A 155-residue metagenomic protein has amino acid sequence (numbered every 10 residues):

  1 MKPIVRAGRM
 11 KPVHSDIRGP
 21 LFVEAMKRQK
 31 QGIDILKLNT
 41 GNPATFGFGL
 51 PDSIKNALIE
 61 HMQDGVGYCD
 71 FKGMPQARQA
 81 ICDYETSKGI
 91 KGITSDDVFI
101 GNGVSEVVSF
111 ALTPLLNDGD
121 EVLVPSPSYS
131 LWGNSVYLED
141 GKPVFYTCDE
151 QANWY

Functional and structural regions predicted by a protein language model:
K2, K11-G103, F110: N-terminal small-domain helix-loop-helix segment of the aminotransferase-like
V5: Binuclear metal-ion centers of metallo-dependent hydrolases, dominated by the metallo-beta-lactamase
R9, I17, T40, V122-V124 (+1 more regions): Compositionally biased, intrinsically disordered/low-complexity regions enriched for serine, proline and threonine
V107-V108, W132: Short, hydrophobic alpha-helical packing/hinge segments within bilobed ligand-binding/sensory domains
T113-Y155: PLP-dependent aminotransferase-like
